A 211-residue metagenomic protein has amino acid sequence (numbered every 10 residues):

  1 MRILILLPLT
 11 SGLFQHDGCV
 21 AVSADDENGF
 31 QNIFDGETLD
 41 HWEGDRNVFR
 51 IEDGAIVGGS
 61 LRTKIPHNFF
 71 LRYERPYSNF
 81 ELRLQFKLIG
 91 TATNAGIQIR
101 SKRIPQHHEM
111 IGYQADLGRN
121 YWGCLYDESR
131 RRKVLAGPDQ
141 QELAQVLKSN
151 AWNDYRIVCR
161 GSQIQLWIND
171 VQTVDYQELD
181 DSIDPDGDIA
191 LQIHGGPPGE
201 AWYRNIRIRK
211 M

Functional and structural regions predicted by a protein language model:
M1-R2, C19: N-terminal export leaders
L4-Q15: Bacterial N-terminal signal peptides
G18-M211: Carbohydrate-interacting regions of secretory-pathway proteins
